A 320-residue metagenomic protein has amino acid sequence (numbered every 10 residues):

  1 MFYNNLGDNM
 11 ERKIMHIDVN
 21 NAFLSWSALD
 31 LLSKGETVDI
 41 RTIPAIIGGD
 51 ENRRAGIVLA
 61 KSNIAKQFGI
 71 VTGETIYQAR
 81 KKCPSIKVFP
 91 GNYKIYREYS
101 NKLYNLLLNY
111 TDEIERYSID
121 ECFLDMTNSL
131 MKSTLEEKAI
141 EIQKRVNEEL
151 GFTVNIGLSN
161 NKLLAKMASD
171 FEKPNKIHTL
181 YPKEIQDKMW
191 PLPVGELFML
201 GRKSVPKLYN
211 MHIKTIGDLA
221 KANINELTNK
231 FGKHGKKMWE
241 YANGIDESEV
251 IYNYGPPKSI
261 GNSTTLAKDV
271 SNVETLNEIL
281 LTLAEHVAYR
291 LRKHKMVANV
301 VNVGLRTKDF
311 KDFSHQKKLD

Functional and structural regions predicted by a protein language model:
M1-K237, V250, Y289: Gly/Gly-Pro- and Ser/Thr-rich, intrinsically disordered tail segments characteristic of DNA damage-repair and tolerance
Y3, N9, S204, Y209-D320: DNA-contacting surface of Y-family translesion DNA polymerases
